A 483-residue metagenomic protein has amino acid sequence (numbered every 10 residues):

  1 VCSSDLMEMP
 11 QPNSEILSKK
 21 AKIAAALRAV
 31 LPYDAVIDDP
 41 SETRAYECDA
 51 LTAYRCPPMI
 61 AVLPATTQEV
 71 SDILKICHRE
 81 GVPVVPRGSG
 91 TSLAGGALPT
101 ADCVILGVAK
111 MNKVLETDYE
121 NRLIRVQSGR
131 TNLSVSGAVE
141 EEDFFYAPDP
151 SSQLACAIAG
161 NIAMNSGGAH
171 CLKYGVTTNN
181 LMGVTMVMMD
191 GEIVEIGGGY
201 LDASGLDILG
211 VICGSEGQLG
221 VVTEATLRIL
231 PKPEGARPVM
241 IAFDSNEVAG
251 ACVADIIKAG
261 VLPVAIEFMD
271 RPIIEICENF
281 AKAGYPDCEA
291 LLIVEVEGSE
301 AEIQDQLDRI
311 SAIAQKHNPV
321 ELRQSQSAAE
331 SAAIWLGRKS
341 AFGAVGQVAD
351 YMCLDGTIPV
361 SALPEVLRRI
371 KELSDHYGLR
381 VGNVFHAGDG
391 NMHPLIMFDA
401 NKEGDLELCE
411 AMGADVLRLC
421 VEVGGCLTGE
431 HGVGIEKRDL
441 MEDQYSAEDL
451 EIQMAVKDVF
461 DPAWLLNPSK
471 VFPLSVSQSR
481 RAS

Functional and structural regions predicted by a protein language model:
V1-S3: Short, small-residue-biased leader/transition segments that mark boundaries at the very start of proteins
P32-Y33, V421-V433, K457-D458, P462-L466: Alpha-helix capping/hinge segments and adjacent helical runs
I37-E47, L227-P231, R237, I241-M412 (+2 more regions): C-terminal substrate-recognition/cap domain of FAD-linked oxidoreductases
S41-M111, H386, M397, C420: Glycine-rich N-terminal segment of FAD-binding domains in flavoprotein oxidoreductases, spanning the beta-loop-helix
C77, G217, D461: Conserved, mostly hydrophobic/aromatic
A94-N112, E140-F144, G167-T178, A225-P231 (+3 more regions): A glycine- and small-aliphatic-rich helix-loop capping segment at beta-alpha/alpha-beta transitions that lines
K113-E267, L466, R481-S483: FAD-binding subdomain of flavoenzyme oxidoreductases
E192, R438-S483: Activity-critical C-terminal alpha-helical subdomain
